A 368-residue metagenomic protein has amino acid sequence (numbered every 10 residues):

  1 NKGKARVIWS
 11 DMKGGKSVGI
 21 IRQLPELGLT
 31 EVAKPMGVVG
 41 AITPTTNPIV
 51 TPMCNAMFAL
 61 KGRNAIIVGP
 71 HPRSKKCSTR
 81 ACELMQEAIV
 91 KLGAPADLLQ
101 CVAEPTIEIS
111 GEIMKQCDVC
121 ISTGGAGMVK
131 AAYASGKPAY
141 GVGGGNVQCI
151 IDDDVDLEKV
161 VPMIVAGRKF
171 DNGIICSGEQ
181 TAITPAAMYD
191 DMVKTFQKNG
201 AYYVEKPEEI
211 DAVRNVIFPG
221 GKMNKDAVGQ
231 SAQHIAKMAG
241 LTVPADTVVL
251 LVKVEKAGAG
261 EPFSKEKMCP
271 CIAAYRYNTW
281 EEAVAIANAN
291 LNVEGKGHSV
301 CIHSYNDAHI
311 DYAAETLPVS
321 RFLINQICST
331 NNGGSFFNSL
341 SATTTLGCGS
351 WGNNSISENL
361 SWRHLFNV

Functional and structural regions predicted by a protein language model:
N1-L29, K198: N-terminal Rossmann-like NAD(P)+-binding subdomain of aldehyde/semialdehyde dehydrogenases
I20-K159: Rossmann-like NAD(P) dinucleotide-binding subdomain of oxidoreductase/dehydrogenase enzymes
K34, C54, R73-K76, R80 (+17 more regions): Conserved active-site and cofactor/substrate-binding residues in soluble primary-metabolism enzymes
M53, F58-G62, V129-G258: ALDH superfamily catalytic-core signature
M114, G143-G144, I174-G178, K265-P270 (+1 more regions): Short glycine-enriched loop/turn motifs at secondary-structure junctions
M114-C117, D156, V216-K225, F263-K265 (+1 more regions): Short, surface-exposed amphipathic charged segments that create phosphate/polyanion-binding patches used for binding
C117, G136, E179, V319-S320: Short, well-ordered alpha-helix to beta-strand connector turns
L241-V368: Conserved C-terminal structural/oligomerization subdomain of aldehyde/semialdehyde dehydrogenase
